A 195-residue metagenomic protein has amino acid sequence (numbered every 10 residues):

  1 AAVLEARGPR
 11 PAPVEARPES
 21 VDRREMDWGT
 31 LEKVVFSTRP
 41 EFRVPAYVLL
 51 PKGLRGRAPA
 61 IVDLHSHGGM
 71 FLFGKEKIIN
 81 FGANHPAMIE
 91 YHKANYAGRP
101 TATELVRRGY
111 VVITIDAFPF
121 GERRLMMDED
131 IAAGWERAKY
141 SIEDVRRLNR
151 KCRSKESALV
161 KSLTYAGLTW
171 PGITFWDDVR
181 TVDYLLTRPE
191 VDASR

Functional and structural regions predicted by a protein language model:
A1-P9: Mature N-terminal segment immediately following signal peptide/propeptide cleavage in secreted/periplasmic
G8-A60: N-terminal cap/lid segment of alpha/beta-hydrolase-fold proteins
G56, L64-W176, Y184-T187: Cap/lid segment of the alpha/beta-hydrolase catalytic domain
E190-R195: Alpha/beta-hydrolase fold nucleophile elbow
